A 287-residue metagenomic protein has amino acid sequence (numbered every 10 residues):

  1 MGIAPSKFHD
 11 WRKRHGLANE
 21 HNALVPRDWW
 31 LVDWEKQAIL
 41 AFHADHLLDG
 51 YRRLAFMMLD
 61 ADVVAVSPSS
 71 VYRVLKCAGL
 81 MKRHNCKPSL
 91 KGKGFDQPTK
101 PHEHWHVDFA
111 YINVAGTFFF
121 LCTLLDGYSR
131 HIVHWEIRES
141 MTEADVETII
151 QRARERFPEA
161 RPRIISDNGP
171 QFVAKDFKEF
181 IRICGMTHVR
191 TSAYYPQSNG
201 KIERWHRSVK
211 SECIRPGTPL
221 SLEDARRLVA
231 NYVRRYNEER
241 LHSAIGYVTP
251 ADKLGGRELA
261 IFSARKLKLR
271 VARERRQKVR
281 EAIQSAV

Functional and structural regions predicted by a protein language model:
M1-P5: Double-stranded DNA-binding cores of transcription factors and transposases
F8, I39, L54, V71 (+12 more regions): Mobile genetic element proteins and their domesticated derivatives, centered on retroelements and DNA transposons
H9-H104, P196, L254-E258, S263: Basic, flexible linker segments flanking DNA-binding modules in nucleic acid-interacting mobile-element proteins
W34, V64-A65, S69-L125, H131 (+3 more regions): Mobile-element integrase/transposase regions, centering on the N-terminal DNA-binding/Zn-coordinating module
M57, V74-A78, A153, D176-C184: Alpha-helical structural signal in soluble globular domains
S166-N168, F172-I181, H188-S211, S221-A230 (+1 more regions): RNase H-like two-metal-ion nuclease catalytic core shared by retroviral integrases and related mobile-element nucleases
C184, S208-V287: C-terminal domain-tail junction helix/linker
